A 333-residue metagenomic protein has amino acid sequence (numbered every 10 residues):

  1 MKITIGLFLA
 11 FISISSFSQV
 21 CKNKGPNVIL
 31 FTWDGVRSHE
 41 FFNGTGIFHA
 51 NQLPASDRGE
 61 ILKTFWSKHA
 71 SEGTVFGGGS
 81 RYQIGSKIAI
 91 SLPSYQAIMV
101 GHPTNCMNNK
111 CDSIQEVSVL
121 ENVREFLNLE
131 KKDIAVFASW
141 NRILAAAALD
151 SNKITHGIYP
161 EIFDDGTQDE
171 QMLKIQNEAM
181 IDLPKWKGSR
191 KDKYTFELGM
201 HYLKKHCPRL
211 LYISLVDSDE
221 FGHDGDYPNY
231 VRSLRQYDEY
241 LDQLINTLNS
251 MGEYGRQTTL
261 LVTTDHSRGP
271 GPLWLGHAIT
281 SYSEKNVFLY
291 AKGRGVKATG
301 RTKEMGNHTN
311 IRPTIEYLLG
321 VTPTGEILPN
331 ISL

Functional and structural regions predicted by a protein language model:
M1-N23: Bacterial Sec-dependent N-terminal signal peptides
N23, E197, S218-T258, N310: A long, amphipathic alpha-helix that forms part of the scaffold/cap immediately adjacent to metal-dependent active
V28-T32, H39-F42, F76-G79, A97-M99 (+5 more regions): Structural recognition of the beta-strand scaffold that forms the well-ordered cores of secreted hydrolase catalytic
S38, D238-G276, I315: Metal-dependent active-site segment of extracytoplasmic phospho-/sulfohydrolases and closely related
N43-I90: Short, structured active-site-proximal loop/turn typified by the sulfatase FGly-forming signature C/S-X-P-X-R
P93-V100, H277-V321: Substrate-binding rim/cap in mid-to-C-terminal beta-strand-loop elements of soluble/periplasmic
S94-L210, L215-H223: His/Asp/Glu-rich, glycine-adjacent segments that coordinate divalent cations and/or stabilize oxyanion chemistry on
G306, G320-L333: Polar, surface-exposed loop/tail segments that function as active-site lids or cofactor/substrate-recognition elements
